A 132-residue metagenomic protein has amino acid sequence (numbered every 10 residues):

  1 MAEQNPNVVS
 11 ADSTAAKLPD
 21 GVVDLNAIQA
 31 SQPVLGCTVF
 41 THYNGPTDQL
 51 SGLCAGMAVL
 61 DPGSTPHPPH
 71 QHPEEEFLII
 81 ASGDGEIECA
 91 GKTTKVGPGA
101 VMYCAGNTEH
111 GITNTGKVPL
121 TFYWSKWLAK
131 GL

Functional and structural regions predicted by a protein language model:
M1-L53: A short, N-terminal "cap"/entry segment at the start of jelly-roll beta-barrel domains of the cupin/DSBH fold
V39-N44, G56-H72: Conserved short histidine dyad/triad with adjacent acidic residue
A58, F77, Y103, V118-L132: A short hydrophobic beta-strand segment most commonly corresponding to one strand of the jelly-roll/cupin
H67-P69, I87-E88, C104, H110-G116: Short beta-strand His + acidic residue motifs that chelate non-heme Fe in jelly-roll/DSBH and cupin folds
P73, K92, T108-E109, V118: A generic "binding-loop/recognition-motif" signal
E75, I79-G85: Glycine- and acidic-residue-biased ligand/ion/polar-headgroup-sensing regions
K92-G106: Short acidic-glycine-tyrosine-enriched beta hairpin
